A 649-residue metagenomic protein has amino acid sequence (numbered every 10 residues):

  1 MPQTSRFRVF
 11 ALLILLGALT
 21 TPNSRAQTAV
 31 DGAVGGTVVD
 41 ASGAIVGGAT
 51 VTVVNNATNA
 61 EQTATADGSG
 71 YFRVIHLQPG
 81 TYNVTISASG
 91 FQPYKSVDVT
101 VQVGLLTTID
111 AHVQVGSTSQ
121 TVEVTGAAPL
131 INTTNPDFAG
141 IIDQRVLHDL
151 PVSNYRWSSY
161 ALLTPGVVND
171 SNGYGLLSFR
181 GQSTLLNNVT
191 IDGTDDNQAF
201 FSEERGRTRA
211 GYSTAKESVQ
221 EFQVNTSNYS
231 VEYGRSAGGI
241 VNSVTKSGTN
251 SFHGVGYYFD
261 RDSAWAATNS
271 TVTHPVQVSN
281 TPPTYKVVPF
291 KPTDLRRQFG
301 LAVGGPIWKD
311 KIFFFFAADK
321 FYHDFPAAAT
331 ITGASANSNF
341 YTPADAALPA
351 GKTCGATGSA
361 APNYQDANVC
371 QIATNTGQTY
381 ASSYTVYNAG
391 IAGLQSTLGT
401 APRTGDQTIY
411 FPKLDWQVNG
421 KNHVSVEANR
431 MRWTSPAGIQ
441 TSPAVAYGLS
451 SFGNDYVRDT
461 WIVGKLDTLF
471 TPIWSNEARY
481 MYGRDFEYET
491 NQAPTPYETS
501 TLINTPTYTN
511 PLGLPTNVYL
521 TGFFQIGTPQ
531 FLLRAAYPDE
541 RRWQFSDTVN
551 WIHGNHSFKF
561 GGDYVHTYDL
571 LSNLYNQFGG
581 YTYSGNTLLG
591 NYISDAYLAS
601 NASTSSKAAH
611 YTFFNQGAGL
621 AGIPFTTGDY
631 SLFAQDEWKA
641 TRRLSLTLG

Functional and structural regions predicted by a protein language model:
P2-D143: Periplasm-facing N-terminal accessory domains of Gram-negative outer-membrane beta-barrel systems
T58-N59, I86-S96, P129, G166 (+2 more regions): A short, solvent-exposed loop/turn motif at the edges and junctions of modular extracellular/periplasmic domains
T85, H112, Y160, R180 (+7 more regions): Transmembrane beta-barrel domains of outer membrane proteins
F91-S247, A266, Q277, P282-V287 (+2 more regions): Periplasmic N-terminal accessory/gating domains of Gram-negative outer-membrane beta-barrel systems
T184, K246-G248, R296, W308-D310 (+6 more regions): Outer-membrane beta-barrel channels and translocator barrels
S202-E204, K216-Q220, V224, E232-I240 (+5 more regions): Outer-membrane beta-barrel translocator/receptor signature
G254-G256, V303, F316, V426 (+4 more regions): Membrane-embedded beta-strand positions of outer-membrane beta-barrel proteins
R403-Y410, Q417-Q635: Replace "related TpsB outer-membrane translocases also match" with "some related outer-membrane beta-barrels such as
